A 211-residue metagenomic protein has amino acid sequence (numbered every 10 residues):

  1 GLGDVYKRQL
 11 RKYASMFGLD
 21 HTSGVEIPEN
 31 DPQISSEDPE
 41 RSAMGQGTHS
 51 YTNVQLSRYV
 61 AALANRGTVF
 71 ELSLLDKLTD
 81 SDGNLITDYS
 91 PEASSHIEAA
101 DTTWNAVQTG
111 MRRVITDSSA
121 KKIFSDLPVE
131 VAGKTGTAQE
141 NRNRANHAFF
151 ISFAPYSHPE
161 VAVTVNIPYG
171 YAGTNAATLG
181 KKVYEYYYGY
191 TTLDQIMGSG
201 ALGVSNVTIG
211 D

Functional and structural regions predicted by a protein language model:
G1-I167, N206-D211: Beta-lactam-recognizing serine transpeptidase/beta-lactamase-like catalytic domain environment
T52-R58, N175-K182: Short amphipathic alpha-helical face segments that pack within enzyme cores and frequently flank/anchor catalytic
L85-T87, E92, A177, K181-D211: Short, gly/Ser/Thr-rich active-site loops of penicillin-recognizing serine hydrolases
I97-A100, A172-A177: A short, polar/proline- and glycine-enriched secondary-structure boundary/capping micro-motif
E160, A172-T174, Y190: Intrinsically disordered, low-complexity acidic/polar segments
